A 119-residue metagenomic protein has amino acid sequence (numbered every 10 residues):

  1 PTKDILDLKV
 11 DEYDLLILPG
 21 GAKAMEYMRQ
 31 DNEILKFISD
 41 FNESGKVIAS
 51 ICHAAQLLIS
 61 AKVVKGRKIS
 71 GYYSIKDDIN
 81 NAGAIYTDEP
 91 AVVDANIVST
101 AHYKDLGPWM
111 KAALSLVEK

Functional and structural regions predicted by a protein language model:
P1-S44, I48, Q56-G66, K76-K119: Extended, subdomain-level signal for the structured scaffold at the beginning of enzyme domains
I51, K68-Y72: Short internal beta-strands
